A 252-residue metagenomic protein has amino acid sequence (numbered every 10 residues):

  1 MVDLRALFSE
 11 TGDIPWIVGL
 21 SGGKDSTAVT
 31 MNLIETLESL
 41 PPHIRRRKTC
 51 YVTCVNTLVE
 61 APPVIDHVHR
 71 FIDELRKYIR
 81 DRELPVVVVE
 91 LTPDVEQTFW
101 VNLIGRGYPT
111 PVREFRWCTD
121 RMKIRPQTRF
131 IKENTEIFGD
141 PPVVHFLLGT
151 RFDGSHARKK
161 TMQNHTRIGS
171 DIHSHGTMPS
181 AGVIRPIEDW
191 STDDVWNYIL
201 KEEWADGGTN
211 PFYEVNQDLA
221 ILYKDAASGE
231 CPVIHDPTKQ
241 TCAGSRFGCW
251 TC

Functional and structural regions predicted by a protein language model:
M1-V18, K24-C252: Nucleotide-activated chemistry modules centered on ATP-dependent adenylation/adenylyltransferase
